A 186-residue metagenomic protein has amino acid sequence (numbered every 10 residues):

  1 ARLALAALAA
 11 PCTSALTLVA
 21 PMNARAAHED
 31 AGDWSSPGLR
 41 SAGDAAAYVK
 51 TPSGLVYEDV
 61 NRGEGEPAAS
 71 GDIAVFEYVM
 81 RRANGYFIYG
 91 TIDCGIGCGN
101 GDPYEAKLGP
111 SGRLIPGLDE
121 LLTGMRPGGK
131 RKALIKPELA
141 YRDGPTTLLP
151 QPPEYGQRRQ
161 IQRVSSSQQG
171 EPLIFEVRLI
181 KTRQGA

Functional and structural regions predicted by a protein language model:
L3, P11-A186: Cross-family detector of peptidyl-prolyl cis-trans isomerase
